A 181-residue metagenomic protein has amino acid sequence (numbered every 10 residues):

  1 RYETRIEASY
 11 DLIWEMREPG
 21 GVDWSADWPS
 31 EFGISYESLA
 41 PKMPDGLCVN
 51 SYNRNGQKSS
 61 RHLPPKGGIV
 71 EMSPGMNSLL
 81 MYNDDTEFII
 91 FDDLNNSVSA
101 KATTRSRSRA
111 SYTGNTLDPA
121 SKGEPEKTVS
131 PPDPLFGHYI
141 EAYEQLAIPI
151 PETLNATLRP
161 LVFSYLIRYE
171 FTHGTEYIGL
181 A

Functional and structural regions predicted by a protein language model:
R1-R17: Bacterial Sec-dependent N-terminal signal peptides
Y2-E7, D45, F163-Y165: Short structural boundary motif marking the start of a folded domain
E7-D11, N50, Y82, R168-E170: Residue-level recognition of well-ordered beta-strand positions that form the cores of beta-sheet-rich folds across
W14-M16, I89, T175: Residue-level signal for secondary-structure boundary sites
G21-Q57, E176-A181: Extended low-complexity, serine/threonine- and proline-enriched intrinsically disordered segments
C48-P160: Short, low-hydrophobicity acidic/polar segments
S164-A181: Short helix-loop boundary/capping segments
